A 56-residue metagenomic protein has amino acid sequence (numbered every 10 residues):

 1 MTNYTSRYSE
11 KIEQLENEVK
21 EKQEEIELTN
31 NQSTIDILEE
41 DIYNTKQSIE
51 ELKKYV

Functional and structural regions predicted by a protein language model:
M1-Q32, E51-Y55: N-terminal acidic leader/helix
N31, T45-K46: A short hydrophobic/aromatic micro-motif that marks alpha-helical segments and, especially, helix-coil
